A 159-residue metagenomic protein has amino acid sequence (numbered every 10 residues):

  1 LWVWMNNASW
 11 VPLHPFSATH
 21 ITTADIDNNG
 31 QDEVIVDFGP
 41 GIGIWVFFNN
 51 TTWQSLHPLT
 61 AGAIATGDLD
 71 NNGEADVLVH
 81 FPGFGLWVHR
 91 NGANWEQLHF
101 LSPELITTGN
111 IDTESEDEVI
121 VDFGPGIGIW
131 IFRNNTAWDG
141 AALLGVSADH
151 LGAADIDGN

Functional and structural regions predicted by a protein language model:
L1-N159: Trp/Gly-enriched beta-strand/coil motifs that build multi-repeat beta-propeller-like domains and related W-rich binding
